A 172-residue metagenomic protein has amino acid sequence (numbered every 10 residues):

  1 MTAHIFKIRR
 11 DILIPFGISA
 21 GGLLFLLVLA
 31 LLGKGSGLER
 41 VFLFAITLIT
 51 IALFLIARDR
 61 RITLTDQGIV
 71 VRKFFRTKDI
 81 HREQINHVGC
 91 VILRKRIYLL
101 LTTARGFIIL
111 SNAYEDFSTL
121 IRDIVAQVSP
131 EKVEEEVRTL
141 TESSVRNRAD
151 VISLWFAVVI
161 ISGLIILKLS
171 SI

Functional and structural regions predicted by a protein language model:
M1-K34, E134-L169: N-terminal membrane-targeting/pre-transmembrane regions
R10-L13, E83-N86, N112-S118: A short, sequence-level motif marking secondary-structure junctions
I14, G35-I46: Hydrophobic alpha-helical transmembrane segments
I46-R82: Conserved beta-hairpin
F75-A104: C-terminal halves and exits of single transmembrane alpha-helices
R94-I124: Canonical phosphoinositide-binding patch of PH/PH-like domains
F117-V145: Juxtamembrane amphipathic/hinge helix adjacent to a transmembrane helix
